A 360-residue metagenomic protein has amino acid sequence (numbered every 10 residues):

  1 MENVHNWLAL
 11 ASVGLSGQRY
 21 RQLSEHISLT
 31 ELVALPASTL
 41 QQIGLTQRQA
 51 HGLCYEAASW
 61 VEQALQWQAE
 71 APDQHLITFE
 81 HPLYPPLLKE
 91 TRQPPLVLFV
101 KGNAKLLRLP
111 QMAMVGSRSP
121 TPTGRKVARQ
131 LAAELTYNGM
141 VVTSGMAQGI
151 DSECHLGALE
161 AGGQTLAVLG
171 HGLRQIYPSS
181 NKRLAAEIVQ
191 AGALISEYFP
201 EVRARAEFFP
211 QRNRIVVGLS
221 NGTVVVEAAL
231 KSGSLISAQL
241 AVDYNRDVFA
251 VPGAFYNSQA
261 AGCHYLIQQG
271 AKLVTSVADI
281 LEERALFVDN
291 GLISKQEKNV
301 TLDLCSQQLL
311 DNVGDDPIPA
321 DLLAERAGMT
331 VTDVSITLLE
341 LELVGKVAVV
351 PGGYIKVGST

Functional and structural regions predicted by a protein language model:
M1-N3, A71, T78-T360: Glycine-biased, small-residue-rich flexible motifs in mid-sequence functional cores and linkers
M1-P82, V344-G353, V357-T360: Short, small/acidic-rich helices and loops at N termini and domain boundaries of DNA replication/processing enzymes
